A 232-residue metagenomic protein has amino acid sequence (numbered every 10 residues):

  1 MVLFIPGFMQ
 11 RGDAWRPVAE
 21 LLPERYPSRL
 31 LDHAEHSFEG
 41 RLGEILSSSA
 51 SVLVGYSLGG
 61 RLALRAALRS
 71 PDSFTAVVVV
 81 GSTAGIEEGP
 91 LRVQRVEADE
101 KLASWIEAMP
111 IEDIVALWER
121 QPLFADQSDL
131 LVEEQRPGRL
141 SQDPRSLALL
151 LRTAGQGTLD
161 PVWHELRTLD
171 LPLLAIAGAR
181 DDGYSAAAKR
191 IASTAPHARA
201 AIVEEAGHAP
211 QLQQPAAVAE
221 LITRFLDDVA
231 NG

Functional and structural regions predicted by a protein language model:
M1-H36: Conserved HGGG/HGGXW glycine-rich cap/lid loop of the alpha/beta-hydrolase fold
L3-G7, Y56, A177: The conserved beta1-alpha1 loop
F38-S51: Conserved acidic catalytic loop of the alpha/beta-hydrolase fold
L53-G55, V80: Short beta-strand immediately N-terminal to the catalytic nucleophile in serine-hydrolase-like folds
G55-G59, A63: Gly/Ala-rich beta-loop-alpha elbow adjacent to hydrolase catalytic centers
L68, A76-I106: Flexible "cap/lid" loop of the alpha/beta hydrolase fold
L140-S193: Conserved serine/cysteine hydrolase catalytic core
A206-P215: Catalytic histidine-centered segment of alpha/beta-hydrolase-like enzymes
